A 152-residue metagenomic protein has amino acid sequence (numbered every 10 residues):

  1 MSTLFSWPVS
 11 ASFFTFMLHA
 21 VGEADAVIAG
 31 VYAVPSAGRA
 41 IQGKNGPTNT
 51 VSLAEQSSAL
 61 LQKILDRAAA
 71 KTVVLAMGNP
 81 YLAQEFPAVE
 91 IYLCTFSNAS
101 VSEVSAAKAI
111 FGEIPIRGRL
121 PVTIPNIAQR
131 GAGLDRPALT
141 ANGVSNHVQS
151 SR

Functional and structural regions predicted by a protein language model:
M1-R152: C-terminal non-catalytic regions of proteins with extracellular/luminal or membrane-system context
